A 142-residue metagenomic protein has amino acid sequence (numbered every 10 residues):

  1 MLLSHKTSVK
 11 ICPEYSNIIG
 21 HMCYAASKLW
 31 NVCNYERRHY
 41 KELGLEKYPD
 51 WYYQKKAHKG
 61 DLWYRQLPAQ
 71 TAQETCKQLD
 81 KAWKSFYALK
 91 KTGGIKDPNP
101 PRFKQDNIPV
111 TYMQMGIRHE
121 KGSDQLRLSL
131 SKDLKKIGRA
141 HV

Functional and structural regions predicted by a protein language model:
M1-H141: Nucleic-acid substrate recognition interfaces
